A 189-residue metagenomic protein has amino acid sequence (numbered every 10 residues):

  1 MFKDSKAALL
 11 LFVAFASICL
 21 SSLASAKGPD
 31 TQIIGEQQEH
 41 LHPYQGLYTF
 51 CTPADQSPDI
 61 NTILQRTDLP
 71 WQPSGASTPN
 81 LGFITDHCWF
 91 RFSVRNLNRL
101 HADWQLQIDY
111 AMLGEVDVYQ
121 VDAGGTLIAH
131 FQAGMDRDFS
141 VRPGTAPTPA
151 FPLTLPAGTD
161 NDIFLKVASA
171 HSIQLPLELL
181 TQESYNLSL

Functional and structural regions predicted by a protein language model:
M1-L11: Bacterial N-terminal signal peptides that target proteins for export
L10-C19: Bacterial N-terminal signal peptides
S22-A26: Sec/Tat signal peptide C-region and signal peptidase I cleavage site
K27-S188: Soluble non-transmembrane domains of integral membrane proteins
